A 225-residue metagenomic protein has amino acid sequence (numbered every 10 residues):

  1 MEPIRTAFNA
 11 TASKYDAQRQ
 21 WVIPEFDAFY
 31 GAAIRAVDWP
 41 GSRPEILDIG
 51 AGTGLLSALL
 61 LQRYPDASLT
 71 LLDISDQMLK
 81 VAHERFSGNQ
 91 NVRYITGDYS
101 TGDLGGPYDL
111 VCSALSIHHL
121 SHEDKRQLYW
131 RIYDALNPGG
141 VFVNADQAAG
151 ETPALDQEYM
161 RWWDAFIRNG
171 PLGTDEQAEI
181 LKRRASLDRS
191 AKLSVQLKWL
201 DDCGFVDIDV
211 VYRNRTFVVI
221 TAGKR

Functional and structural regions predicted by a protein language model:
M1-P40, L55: Conserved class I S-adenosyl-L-methionine
E45-I49, T53-T101: Class I SAM-dependent methyltransferase SAM/SAH-binding core
R63, H118-L120: A short His-aromatic
L104-V111: A short acidic, Gly/Pro-enriched loop at the edge of an enzyme's catalytic core that lines a small-molecule cofactor
S113-I117, A145: Residues lining the SAM
R126-P138: A short glycine-rich, Lys/Arg-flanked "PGG" loop and its adjoining helix->strand segment in the class I
A145-D201: C-terminal alpha-helical "lid/dimerization" subdomain adjacent to the S-adenosyl-L-methionine
V206-R225: Core SAM-dependent methyltransferase catalytic element
